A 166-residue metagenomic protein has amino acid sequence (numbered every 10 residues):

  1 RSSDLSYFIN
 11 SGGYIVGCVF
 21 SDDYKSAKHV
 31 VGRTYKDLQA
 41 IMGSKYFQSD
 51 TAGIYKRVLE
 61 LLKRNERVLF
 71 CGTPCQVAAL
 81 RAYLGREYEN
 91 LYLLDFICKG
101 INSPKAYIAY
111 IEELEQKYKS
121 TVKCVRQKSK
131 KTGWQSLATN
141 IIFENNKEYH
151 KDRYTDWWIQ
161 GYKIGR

Functional and structural regions predicted by a protein language model:
R1-R166: Iron-sulfur-associated redox domains of electron-transfer enzymes in respiratory and anaerobic energy metabolism
